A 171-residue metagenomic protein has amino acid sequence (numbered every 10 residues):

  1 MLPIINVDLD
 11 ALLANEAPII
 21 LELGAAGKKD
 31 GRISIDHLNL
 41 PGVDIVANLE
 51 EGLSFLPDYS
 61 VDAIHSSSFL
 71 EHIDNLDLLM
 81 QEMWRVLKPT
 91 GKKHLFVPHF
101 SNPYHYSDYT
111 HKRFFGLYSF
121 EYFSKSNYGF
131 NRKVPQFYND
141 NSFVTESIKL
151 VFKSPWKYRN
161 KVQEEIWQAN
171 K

Functional and structural regions predicted by a protein language model:
M1, E16-A17, G31, N139-E146: Generic structural motif recognizing short loop/turn segments at the entrances and edges of beta-strands
M1-A11: Class I SAM-dependent methyltransferase Rossmann-like catalytic core, especially the SAM/SAH-binding loop
D8, E16-S101: Conserved SAM-binding loop
D10-N15, Q168: Polar/charged alpha-helical tracts
D77-L78, W84, K88, K92-K171: S-adenosyl-L-methionine-dependent methyltransferase catalytic module, highlighting the catalytic core
